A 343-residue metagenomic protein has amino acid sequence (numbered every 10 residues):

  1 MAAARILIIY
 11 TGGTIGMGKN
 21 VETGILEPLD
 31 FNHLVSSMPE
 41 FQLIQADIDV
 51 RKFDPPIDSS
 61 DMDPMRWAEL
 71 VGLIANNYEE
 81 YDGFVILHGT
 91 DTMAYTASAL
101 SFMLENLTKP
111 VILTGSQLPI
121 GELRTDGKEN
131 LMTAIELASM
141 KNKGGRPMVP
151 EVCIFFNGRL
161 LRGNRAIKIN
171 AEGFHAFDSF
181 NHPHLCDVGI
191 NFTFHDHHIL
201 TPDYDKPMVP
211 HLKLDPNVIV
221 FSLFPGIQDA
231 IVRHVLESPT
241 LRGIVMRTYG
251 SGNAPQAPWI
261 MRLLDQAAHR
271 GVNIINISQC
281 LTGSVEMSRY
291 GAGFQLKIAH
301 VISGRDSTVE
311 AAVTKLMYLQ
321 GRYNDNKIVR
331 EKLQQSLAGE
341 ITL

Functional and structural regions predicted by a protein language model:
M1-N76: ATP/NTP phosphate-donor binding region
A2-A3, I9-G13, F31-Q42, R159-S251 (+2 more regions): Accessory alpha-helical/coil subdomains and C-terminal extensions that flank or cap enzyme catalytic cores
I9-T11, I86-H88, I112-G115, P150-N157 (+3 more regions): Short beta-strand segments
M17-G18, T92-A97, G127-L131, N253-Q256: Short glycine/serine/threonine-rich phosphate/pyrophosphate-binding segments that cradle anionic phosphate groups
D82-F84, G243: Structural motif
I86-K109, Q256-L263, A292: Short Gly/Thr/Asp-enriched flexible loops that form oxyanion-binding sites at enzyme active sites
L113-G189: Internal gly/pro-rich beta-alpha loop/helix module that stabilizes soluble enzyme cofactors or their anionic handles
T248-L343: C-terminal non-catalytic interaction/assembly regions of soluble proteins
